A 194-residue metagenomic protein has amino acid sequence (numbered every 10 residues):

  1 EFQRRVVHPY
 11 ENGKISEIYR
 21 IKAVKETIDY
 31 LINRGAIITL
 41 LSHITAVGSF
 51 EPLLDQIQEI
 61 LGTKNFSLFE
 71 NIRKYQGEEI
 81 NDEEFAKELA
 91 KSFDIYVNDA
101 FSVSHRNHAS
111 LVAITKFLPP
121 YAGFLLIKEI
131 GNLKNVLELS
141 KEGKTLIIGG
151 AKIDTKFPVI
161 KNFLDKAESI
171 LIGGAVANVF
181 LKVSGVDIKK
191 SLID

Functional and structural regions predicted by a protein language model:
E1-D194: Active-site loop-to-helix "anion-binding N-cap" substructures in soluble metabolic enzymes
